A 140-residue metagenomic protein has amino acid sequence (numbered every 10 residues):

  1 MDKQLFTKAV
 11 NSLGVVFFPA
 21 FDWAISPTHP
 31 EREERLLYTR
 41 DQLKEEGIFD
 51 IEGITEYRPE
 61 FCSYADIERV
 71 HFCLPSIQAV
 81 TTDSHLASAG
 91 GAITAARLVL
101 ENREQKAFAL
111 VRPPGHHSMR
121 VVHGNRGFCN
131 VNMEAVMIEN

Functional and structural regions predicted by a protein language model:
M1-N140: HDAC/HDAC-like amidohydrolase catalytic core signature
